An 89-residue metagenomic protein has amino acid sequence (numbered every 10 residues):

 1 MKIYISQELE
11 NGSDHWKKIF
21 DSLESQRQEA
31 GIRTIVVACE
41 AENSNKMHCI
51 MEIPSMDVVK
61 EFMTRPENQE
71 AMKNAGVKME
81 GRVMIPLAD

Functional and structural regions predicted by a protein language model:
M1-Q69, K78-D89: Short S/T/G/P-rich N-terminal loop/turn motif that feeds into the first structured element of a domain
